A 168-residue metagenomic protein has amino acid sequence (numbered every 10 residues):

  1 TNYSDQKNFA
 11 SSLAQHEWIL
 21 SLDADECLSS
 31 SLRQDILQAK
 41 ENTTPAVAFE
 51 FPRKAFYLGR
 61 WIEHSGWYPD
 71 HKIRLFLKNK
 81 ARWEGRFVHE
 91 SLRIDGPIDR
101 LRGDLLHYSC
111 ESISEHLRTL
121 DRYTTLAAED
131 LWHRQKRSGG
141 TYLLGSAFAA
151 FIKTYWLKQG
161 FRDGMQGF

Functional and structural regions predicted by a protein language model:
T1: Conserved short acidic donor-positioning loop in nucleotide-sugar-dependent glycosyltransferases
S4-S12, E17-W18, L22, S29-F168: Catalytic-site signature of metal-activated, phosphate-bearing donor transferases, centered on the GT-A/GT-A-like
